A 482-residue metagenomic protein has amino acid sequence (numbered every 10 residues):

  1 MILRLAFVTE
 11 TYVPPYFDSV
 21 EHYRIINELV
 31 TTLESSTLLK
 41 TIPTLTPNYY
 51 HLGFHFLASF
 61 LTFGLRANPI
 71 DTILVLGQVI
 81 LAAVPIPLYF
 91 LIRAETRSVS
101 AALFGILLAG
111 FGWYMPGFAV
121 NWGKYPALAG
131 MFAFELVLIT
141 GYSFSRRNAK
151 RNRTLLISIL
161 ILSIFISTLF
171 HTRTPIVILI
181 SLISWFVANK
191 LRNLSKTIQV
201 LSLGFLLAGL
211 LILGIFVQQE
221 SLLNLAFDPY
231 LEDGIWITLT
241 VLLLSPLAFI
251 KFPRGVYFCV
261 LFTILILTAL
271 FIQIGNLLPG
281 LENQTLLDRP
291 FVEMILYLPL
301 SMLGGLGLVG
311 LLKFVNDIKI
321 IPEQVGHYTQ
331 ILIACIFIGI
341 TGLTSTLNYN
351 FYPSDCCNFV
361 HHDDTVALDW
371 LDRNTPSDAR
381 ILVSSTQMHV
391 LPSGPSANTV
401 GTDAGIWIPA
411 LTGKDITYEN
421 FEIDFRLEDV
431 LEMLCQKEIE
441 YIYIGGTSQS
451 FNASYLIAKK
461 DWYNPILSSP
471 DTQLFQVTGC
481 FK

Functional and structural regions predicted by a protein language model:
M1-F17, L206-I215, I338-N348: Transmembrane signal-anchor helices characteristic of membrane glycosylation enzymes that use polyprenol
I2-E135, P353-V360, I381, S385-Q387 (+1 more regions): Active-site lumenal/periplasmic loops and adjacent helix-entry segments of GT-C-fold, multi-pass membrane
T9-F17, I25, T44, R66 (+7 more regions): Membrane-helix boundary/interfacial segments in multi-pass membrane proteins
V79, I86, S145, T172 (+2 more regions): Extracytoplasmic
T96, F134-L156: Membrane-interface transmembrane helices that cradle and orient dolichyl/undecaprenyl
R146, V177-F205: Perimembrane helix-loop-helix junctions
T154-T172: Membrane-interface alpha helices of multi-pass inner-membrane proteins
L182-K190, L206, W236-C259, G307-K313: Hydrophobic, aromatic-rich transmembrane alpha-helices and their immediate juxtamembrane boundary segments
